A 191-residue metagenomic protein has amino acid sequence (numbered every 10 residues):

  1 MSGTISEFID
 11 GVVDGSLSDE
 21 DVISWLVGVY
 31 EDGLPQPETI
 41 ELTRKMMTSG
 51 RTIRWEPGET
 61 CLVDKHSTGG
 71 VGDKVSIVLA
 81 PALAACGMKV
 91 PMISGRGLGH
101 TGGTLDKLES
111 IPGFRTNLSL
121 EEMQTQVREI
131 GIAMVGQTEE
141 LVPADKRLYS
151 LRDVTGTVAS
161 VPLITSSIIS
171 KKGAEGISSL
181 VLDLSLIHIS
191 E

Functional and structural regions predicted by a protein language model:
M1-G72: Acidic, glycine/proline-rich low-complexity segments that act as flexible tails and inter-domain linkers
W25, L108, L182: Residue-level signal for inorganic ion chemistry
K45-T48, V78-M88, D106-R115, L151-T157: A glycine- and small-aliphatic-rich helix-loop capping segment at beta-alpha/alpha-beta transitions that lines
C61-A84, M88-G102: Glycine/serine-rich anion-binding loops at beta->alpha junctions that coordinate negatively charged ligand groups
D64, V90-S94, T116-S119, M134-Q137 (+1 more regions): General beta-strand structural signal in soluble alpha/beta enzymes
K107-I132: A glycine-rich helix N-cap at a beta->alpha junction
R128-E175: Phosphate/diphosphate-binding glycine-rich loops and adjacent basic-rich segments that engage nucleotide
I187-E191: Conserved small/polar residues in nucleotide/adenosyl-binding loops
